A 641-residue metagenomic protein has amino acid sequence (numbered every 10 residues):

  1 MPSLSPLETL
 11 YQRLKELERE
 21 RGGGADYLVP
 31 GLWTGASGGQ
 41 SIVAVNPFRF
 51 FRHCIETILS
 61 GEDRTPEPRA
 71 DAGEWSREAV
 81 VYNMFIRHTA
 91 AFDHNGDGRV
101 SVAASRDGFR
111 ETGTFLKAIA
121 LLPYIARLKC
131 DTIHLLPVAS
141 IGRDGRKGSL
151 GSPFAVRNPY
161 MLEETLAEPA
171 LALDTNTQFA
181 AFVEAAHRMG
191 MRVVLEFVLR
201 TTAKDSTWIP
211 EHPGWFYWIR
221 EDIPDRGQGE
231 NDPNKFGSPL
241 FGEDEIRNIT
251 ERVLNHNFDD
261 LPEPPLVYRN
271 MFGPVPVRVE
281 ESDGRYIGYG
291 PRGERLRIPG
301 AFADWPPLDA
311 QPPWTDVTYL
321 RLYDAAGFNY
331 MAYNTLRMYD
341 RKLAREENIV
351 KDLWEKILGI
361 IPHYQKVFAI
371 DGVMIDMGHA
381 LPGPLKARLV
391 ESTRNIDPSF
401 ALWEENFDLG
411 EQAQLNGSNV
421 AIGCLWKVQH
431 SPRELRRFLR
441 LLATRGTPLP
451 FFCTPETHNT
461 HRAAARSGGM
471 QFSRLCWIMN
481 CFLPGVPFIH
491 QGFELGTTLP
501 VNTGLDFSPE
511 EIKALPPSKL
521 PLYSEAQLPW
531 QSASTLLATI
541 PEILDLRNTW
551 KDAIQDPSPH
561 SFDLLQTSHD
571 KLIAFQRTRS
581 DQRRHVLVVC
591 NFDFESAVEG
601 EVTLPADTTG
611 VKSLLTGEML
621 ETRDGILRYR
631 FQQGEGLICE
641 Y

Functional and structural regions predicted by a protein language model:
P2-G24, T454-T457, R462, G468-T608: Loop/helix patches that line or flank the sugar-binding groove of alpha-linked glycan CAZymes
P2-I58, V183, D232-P233, G237-P264 (+11 more regions): Active-site-proximal helices and loops of the catalytic beta/alpha 8
P2-R192, R200-T202, T207-D304, G634-G636: N-terminal structural segment of carbohydrate-active enzymes
V80-Y82, I133-L135, V193-L195, V373 (+3 more regions): Hydrophobic faces of well-ordered beta-strands that scaffold small-molecule active sites in alpha/beta enzyme cores
R87-L116, A155-N176, K204, L336-L353 (+4 more regions): The substrate-binding groove and active-site-proximal loops of carbohydrate-active enzymes, especially glycoside
F115-K129, S140, F154-P159, E163 (+13 more regions): Glycan-processing catalytic domains of CAZymes
N255-E355, K366: Long, low-complexity, polar/charged, intrinsically disordered or flexibly structured peripheral segments
T622-Y641: C-terminal beta-strand-rich structural cap/linker in extracellular carbohydrate-active enzymes
